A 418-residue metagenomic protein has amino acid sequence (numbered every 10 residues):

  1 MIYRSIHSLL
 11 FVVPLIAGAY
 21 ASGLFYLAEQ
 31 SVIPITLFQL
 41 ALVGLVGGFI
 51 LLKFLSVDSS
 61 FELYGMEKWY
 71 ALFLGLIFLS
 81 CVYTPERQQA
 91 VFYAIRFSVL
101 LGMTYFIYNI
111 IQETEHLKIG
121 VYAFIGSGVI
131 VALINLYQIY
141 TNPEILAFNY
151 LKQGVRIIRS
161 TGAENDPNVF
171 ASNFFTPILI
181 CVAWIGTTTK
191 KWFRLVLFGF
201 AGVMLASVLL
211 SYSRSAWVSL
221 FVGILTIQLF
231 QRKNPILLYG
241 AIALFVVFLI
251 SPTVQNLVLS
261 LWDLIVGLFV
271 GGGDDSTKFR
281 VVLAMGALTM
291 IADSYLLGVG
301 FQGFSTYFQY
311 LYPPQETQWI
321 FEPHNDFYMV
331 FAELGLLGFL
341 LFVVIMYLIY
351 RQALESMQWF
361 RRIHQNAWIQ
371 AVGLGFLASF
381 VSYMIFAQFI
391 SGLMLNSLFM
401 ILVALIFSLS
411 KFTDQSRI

Functional and structural regions predicted by a protein language model:
M1-L79, Q112-K118, Y122, I185-L195 (+3 more regions): Transmembrane signal-anchor hairpin modules in multi-pass inner-membrane enzymes, especially those that act on
L9-V12, V43-V46, L74-V82, V99-G102 (+7 more regions): Alpha-helical transmembrane segments of multi-pass inner-membrane proteins
A19-Q30, F331-L334, H364-S408: Membrane helix-loop boundary segments at the extracytoplasmic
G65-F73, R87-I110, I119-G128: Aromatic-anchored transmembrane helix interface
V82-F92, L209-L210, A387-G392: Membrane-interface helix caps and helix-loop-helix hairpins in membrane proteins
N109, G126, R194-V196, L237 (+2 more regions): Hydrophobic transmembrane alpha-helices and their immediate junctions
L133, Y137-N142, Q228-G271, D275 (+2 more regions): A membrane-periplasm/extracellular boundary helix in multi-pass inner-membrane enzymes that assemble envelope glycans
I145-Y150, I158, V270-M285, T289 (+3 more regions): Long extracytoplasmic/lumenal interhelical loops at the membrane interface of multi-pass membrane proteins
